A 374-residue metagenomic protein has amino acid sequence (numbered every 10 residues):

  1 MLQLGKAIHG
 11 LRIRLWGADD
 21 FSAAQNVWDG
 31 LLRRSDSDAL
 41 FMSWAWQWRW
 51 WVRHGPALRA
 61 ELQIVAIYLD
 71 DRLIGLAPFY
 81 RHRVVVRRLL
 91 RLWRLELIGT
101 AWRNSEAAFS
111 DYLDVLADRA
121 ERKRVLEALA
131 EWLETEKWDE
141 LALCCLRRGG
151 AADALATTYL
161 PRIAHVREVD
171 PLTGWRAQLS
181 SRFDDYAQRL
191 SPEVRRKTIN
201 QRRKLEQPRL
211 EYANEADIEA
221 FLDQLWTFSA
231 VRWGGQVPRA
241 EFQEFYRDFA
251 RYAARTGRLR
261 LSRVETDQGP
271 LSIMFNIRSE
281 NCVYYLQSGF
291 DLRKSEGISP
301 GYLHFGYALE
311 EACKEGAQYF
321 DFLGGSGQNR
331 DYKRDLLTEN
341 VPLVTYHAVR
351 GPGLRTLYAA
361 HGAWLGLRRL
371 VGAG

Functional and structural regions predicted by a protein language model:
L2-R12, G17, R81-H82, A152-D185 (+1 more regions): Active-site/acyl-donor-binding loops of N-acyltransferases
L11-I98, C145-G174, Q178-G297: A conserved beta-strand-loop-helix scaffold within acyl/acetyltransferase catalytic domains
T100-D114: Residues forming anionic-ligand binding surfaces in small-molecule and nucleic-acid pockets of primarily soluble enzymes
S110-E121, S288-I298: A short, internal acetyl-CoA/4′-phosphopantetheine-binding micro-motif in the GNAT/acyltransferase core
A117-A120, L143-R148: Structural motif
E121-W132, E296-L309: Conserved acetyl-CoA-binding loop-helix of GNAT-fold acetyltransferases
W138-C145, A312-G324: Conserved GNAT acetyl-CoA-binding A-motif
Q268, G301, A308, A312 (+2 more regions): Hydrophobic, well-ordered secondary-structure elements that form the walls of internal hydrophobic environments
